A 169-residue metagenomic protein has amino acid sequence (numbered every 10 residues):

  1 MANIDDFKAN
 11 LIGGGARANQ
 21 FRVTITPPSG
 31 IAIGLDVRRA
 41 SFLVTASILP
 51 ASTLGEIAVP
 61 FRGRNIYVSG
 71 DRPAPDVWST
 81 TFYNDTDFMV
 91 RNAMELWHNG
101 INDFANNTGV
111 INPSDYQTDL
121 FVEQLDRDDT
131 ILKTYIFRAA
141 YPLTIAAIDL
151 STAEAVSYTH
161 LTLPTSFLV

Functional and structural regions predicted by a protein language model:
M1-A16, R64-Y135: Extracellular/virion structural assembly segments
M1-S52: Polar/acidic, low-complexity leader/linker segments enriched in S/T/G and N/D
I25-L35, V122-T130, T165: Short acidic, glycine-rich loop/turn motifs
A51-S69: A glycine-rich, hydrophobic loop/mini-helix early in the fold
R138-L150: Conserved short secondary-structure elements within globular domains
D149-S157: Short proline/glycine-enriched turn/loop segments at secondary-structure junctions
T159-L163: Conserved small/polar residues in nucleotide/adenosyl-binding loops
